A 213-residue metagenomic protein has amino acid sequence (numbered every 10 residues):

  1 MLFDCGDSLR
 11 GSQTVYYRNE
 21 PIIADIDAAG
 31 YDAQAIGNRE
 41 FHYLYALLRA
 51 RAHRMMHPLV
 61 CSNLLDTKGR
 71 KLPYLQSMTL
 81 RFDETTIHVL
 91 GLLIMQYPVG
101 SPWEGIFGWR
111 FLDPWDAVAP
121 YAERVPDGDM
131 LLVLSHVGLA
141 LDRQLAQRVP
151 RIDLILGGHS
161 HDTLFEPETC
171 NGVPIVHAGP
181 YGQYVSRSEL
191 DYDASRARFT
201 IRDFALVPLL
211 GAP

Functional and structural regions predicted by a protein language model:
M1-G211: Acidic, metal/ion-coordinating pockets
